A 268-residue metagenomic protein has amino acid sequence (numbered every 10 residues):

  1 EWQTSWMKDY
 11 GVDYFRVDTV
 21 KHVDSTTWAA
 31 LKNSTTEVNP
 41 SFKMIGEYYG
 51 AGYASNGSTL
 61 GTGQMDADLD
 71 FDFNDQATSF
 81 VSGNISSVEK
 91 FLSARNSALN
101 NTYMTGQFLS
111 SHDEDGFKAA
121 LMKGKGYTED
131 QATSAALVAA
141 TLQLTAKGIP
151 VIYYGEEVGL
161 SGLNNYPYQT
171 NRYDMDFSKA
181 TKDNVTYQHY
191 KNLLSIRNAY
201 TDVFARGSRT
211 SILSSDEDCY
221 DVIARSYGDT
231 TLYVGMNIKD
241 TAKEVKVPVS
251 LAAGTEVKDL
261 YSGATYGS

Functional and structural regions predicted by a protein language model:
W2-T4, K8, V12-F108, T133 (+6 more regions): Active-site-proximal helices and loops of the catalytic beta/alpha 8
N100-E129: Active-site clefts of carbohydrate-active enzymes
A136-V138: Conserved interdomain hinge at the start of the Helicase C-terminal
K258-S268: Solvent-exposed beta-strand/loop surfaces of large extracellular or lumenal domains
